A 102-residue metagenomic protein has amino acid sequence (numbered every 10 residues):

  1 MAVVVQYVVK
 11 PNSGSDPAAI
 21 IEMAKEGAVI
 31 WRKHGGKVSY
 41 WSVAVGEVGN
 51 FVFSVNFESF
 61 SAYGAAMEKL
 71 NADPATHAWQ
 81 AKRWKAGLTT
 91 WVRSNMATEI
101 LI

Functional and structural regions predicted by a protein language model:
M1-A78, K82-I102: Short S/T/G/P-rich N-terminal loop/turn motif that feeds into the first structured element of a domain
